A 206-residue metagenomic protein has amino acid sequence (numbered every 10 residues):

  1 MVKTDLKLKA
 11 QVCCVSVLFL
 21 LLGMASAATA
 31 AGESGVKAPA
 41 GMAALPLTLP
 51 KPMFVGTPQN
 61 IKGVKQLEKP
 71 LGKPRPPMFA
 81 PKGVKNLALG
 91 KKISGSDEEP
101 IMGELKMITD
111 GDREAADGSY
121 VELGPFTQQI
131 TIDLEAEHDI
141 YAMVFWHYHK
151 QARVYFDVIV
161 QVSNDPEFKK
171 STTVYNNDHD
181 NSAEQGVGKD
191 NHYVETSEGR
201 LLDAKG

Functional and structural regions predicted by a protein language model:
V2-V15: Bacterial N-terminal signal peptides that target proteins for export
C13-A25: Bacterial N-terminal signal peptides
A27-G32: Boundary at the C-terminal end of the N-terminal hydrophobic targeting segment
E33-G56, N60, S96-E98, E122-Q129 (+2 more regions): Trp- and acidic/polar-enriched beta-sheet ligand-binding modules for extracellular glycan and matrix recognition
P76-D112: Predominantly extracellular/luminal regions of secreted and cell-surface proteins, especially disulfide-bonded
